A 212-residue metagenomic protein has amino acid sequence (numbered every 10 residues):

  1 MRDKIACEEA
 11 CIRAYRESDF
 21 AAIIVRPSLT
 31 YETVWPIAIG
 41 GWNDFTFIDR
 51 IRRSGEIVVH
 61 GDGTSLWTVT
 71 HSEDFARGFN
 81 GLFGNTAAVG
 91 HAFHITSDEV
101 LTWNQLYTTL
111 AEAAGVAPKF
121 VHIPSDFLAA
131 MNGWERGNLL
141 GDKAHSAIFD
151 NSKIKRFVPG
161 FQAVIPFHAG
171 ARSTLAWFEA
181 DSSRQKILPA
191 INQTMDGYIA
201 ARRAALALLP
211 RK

Functional and structural regions predicted by a protein language model:
M1-E9, G41-F45, T68-V69, V100 (+1 more regions): Short-chain dehydrogenase/reductase
M1-I24: Active-site Tyr-X1-5-Lys
S18, E32-T46, G81-F93, V116-A117: Glycine/proline-rich active-site loop of Rossmann-fold NAD(P)-dependent oxidoreductases
I24, V69, V100, I148 (+1 more regions): Short aromatic/basic micro-patch
D49-T70: A conserved pocket-lining segment of Rossmann-fold NAD(P)-dependent short-chain dehydrogenase/reductase
L66, H145-S146: Glycine/small-residue-rich pyrophosphate-binding loop that anchors the diphosphate of NDP-sugar donors
T68-F75, P166: A conserved structural motif in NAD(P)-dependent oxidoreductases
G81-L140, H145, N151, R156-F157 (+4 more regions): Mid/C-terminal beta-alpha module of Rossmann-like enzyme folds, strongest in SDR-family dehydrogenases/epimerases
